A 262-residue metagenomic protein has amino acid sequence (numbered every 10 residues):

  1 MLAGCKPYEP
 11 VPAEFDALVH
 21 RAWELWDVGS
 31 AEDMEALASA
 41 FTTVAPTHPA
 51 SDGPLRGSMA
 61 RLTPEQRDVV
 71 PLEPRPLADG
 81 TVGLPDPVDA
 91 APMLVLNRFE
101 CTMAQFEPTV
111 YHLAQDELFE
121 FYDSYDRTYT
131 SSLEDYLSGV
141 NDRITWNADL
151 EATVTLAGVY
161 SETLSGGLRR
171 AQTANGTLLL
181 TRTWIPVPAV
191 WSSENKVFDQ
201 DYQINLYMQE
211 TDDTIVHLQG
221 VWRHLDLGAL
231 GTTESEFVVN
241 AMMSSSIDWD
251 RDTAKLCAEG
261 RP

Functional and structural regions predicted by a protein language model:
L2-G4: C-terminal motif of bacterial Sec signal peptides marking the signal peptidase cleavage site
Y8-P262: Eukaryotic helix-grip
